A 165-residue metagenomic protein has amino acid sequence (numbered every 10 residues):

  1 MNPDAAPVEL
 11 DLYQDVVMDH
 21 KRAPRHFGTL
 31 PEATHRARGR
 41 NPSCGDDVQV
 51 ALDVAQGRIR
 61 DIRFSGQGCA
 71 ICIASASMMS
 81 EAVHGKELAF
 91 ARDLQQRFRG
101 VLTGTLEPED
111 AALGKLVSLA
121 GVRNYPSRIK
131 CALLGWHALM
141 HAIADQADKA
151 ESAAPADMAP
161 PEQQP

Functional and structural regions predicted by a protein language model:
M1-P31, R60, K86-P165: C-terminal binding/interaction regions
A23-S65: Structured beta-strand/loop patches that form or line metal/cofactor-binding pockets in enzymes
P42, A70, R128: Glycine-rich phosphate/pyrophosphate-binding beta-alpha loops
V48, S77, K130: Active-site phosphate/pyrophosphate-handling residues
G66-S75: Short, thiol/selenol-centered motifs that function as redox-active sites or metal-ligating centers
S75-E87: Alpha-helical support elements that line or immediately flank enzyme active sites and cofactor-binding pockets
